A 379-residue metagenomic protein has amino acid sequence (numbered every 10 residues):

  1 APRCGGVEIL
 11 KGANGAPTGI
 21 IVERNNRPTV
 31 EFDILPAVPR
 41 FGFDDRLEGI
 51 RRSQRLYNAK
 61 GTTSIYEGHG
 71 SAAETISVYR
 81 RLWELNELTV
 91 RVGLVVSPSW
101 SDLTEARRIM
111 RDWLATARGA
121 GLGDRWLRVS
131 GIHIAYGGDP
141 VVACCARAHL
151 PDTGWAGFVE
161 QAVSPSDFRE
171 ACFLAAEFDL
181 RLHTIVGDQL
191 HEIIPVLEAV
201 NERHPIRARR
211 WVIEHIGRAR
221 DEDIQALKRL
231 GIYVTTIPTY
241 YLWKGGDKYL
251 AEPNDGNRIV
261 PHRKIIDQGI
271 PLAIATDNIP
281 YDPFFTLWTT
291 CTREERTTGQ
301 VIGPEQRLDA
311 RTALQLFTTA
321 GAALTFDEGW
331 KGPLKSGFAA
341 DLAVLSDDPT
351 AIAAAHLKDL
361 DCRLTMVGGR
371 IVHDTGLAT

Functional and structural regions predicted by a protein language model:
A1-G121, R125-V186, R209-R210, E252 (+2 more regions): Divalent metal-binding segments
L35-A37, C172-V186, H191-W211, H215-G217 (+4 more regions): His/Asp/Glu-enriched, well-ordered alpha-helical/loop segment that forms or immediately abuts the divalent-metal
S64-Y66, S71-S77, S99-T104, A135-V141 (+6 more regions): Flexible loop/turn segments at secondary-structure boundaries
G131, Y136, T236, D347 (+1 more regions): Pocket-edge structural micro-motifs
V367-L377: Short beta-strand-to-coil "C-cap" segments at the C-terminal boundary of structured domains/repeats, marking
